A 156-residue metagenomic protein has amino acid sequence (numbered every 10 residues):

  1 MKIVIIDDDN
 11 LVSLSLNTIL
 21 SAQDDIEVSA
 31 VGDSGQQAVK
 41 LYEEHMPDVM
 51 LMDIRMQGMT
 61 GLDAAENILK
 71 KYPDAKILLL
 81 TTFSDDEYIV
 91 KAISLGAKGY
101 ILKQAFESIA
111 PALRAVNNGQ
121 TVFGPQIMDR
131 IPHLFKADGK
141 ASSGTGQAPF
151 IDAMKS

Functional and structural regions predicted by a protein language model:
M1-V12, L16-L20: Conserved acidic segment of CheY-like receiver
D7, D53, T81: Active-site residues of response regulator receiver
S34-Q37, T60-D63: Acidic catalytic/metal-coordinating carboxylates
H45-L51: Active-site beta3 strand of CheY-like receiver
Q57: The feature encodes the CheY-like receiver
I89-I93, Q104-A153: Short, flexible helix-to-coil linker/hinge segments that flank and couple to helix-turn-helix
